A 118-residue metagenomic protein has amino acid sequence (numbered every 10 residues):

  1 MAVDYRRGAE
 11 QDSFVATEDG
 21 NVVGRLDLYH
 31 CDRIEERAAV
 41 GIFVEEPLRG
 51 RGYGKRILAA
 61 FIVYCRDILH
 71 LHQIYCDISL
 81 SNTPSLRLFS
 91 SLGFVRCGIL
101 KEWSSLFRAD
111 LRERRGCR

Functional and structural regions predicted by a protein language model:
M1-Q11: Active-site rim helix/loop that mediates acceptor-substrate recognition in acyltransferases
S13-R118: Acyl-donor (CoA/ACP) binding surface of acyl/acetyltransferases
